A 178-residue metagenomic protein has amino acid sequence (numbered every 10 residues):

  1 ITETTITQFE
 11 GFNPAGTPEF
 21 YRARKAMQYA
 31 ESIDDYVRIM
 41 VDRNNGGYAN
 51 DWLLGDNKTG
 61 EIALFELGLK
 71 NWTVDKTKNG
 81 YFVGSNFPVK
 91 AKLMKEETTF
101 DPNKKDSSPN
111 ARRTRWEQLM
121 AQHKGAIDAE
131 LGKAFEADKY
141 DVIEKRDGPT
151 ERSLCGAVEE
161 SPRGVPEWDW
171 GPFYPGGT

Functional and structural regions predicted by a protein language model:
I1-I6: Short, well-ordered beta-strand elements
Q8-T178: C-terminus-biased signal that marks the final domain/tail of proteins
